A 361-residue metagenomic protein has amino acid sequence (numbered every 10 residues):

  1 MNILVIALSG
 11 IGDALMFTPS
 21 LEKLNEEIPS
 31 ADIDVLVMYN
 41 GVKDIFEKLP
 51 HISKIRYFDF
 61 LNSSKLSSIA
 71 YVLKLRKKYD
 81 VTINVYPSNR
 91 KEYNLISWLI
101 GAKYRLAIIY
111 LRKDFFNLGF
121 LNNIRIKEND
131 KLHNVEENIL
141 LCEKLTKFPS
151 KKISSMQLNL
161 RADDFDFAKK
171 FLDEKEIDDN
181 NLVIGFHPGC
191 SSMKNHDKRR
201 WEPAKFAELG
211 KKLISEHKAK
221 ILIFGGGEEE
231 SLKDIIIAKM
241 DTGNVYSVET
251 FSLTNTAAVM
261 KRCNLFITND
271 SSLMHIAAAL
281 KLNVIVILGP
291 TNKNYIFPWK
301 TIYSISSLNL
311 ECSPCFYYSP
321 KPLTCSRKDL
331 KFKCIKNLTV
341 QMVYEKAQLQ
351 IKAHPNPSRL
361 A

Functional and structural regions predicted by a protein language model:
M1-A361: Catalytic machinery of carbohydrate-active enzymes, primarily nucleotide-sugar-dependent glycosyltransferases
